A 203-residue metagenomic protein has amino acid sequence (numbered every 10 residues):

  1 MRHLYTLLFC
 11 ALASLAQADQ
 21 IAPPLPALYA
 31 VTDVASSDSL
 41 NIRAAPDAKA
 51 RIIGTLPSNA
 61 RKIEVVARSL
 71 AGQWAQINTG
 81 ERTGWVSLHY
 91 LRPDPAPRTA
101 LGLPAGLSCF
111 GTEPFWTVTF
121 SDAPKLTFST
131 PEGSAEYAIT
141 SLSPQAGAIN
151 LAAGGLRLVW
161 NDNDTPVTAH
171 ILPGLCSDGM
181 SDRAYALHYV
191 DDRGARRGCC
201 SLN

Functional and structural regions predicted by a protein language model:
M1-L8: Sec-dependent signal peptide recognition, specifically the positively charged N-region followed immediately by
F9-A18: Hydrophobic h-region of N-terminal signal peptides that target proteins for export in Gram-negative bacteria
A18-A44, G54-S58, V65-S69, P97-L107 (+3 more regions): SH3-family beta-barrel domains
G54-Y90, G179, A184-A186: SH3/SH3-like beta-barrel superfamily modules
R82-P124: Surface-exposed beta-loop interaction hotspot
G102-S108, N150-V159, Y185-H188: Short, hydrophobic/aromatic-rich segments at coil-to-beta transitions
W116-T119, K125-T127, D162-N203: Beta-sheet ligand-binding and adhesion/scaffold domains
